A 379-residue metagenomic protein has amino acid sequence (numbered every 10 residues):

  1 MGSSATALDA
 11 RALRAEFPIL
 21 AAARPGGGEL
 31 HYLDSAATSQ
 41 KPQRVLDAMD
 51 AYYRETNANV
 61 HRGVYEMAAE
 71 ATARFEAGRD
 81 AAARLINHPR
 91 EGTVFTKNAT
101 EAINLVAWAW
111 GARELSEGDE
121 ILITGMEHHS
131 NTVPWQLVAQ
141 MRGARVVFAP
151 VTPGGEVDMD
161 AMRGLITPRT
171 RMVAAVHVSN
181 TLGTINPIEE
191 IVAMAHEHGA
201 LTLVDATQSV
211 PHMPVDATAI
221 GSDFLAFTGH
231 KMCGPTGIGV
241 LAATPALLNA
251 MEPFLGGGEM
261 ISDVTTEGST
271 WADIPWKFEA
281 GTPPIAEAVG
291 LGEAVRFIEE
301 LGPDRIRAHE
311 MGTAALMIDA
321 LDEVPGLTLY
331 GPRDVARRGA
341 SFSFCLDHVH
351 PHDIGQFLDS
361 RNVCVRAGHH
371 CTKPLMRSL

Functional and structural regions predicted by a protein language model:
M1-L379: Pyridoxal 5′-phosphate
